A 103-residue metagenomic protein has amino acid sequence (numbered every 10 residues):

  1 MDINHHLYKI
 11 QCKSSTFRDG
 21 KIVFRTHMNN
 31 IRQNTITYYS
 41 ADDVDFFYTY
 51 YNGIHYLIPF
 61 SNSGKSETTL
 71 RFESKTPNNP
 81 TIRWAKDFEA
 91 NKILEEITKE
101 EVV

Functional and structural regions predicted by a protein language model:
M1, Y8-S14: Conserved catalytic cores of phosphodiester-cleaving nucleases, focusing on short active-site segments
M1-I3, Y51: Short acidic, glycine-rich loop/turn motifs
H6-Y8, I54: Short acidic/polar mixed-charge low-complexity motifs
K13-Y56: Catalytic cores of nucleic-acid endonucleases
M28, D43, N62, S74-T76 (+1 more regions): Solvent-exposed, flexible loop/coil residues
Y38, D43, S61-N62, T69: Short, structured beta-strand-loop surface elements
H55-S63: Short, surface-exposed terminal/edge motifs of secreted or surface/virion proteins that either
E67-V103: Charged phosphate-binding loop/patch that engages nucleotide di/tri-phosphates or the phosphate backbone of nucleic
